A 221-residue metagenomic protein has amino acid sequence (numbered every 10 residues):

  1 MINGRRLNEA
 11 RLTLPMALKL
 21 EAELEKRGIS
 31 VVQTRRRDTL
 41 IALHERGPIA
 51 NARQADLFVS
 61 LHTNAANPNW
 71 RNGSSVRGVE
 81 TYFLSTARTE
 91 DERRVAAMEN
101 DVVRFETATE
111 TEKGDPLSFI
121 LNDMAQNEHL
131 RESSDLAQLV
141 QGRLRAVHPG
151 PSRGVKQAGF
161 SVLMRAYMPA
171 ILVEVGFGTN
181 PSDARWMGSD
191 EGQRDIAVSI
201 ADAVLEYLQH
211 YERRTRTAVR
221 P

Functional and structural regions predicted by a protein language model:
M1-G114, N127-Q138, R194, V198 (+1 more regions): Catalytic-core regions of hydrolytic enzymes
R6, N67-P68, L121-P221: Active-site-adjacent mobile loop/cap segments within catalytic or ligand-binding domains
P116-I120: Short, basic/glycine-rich phosphate-binding loops at helix/coil junctions that contact nucleotide phosphates
